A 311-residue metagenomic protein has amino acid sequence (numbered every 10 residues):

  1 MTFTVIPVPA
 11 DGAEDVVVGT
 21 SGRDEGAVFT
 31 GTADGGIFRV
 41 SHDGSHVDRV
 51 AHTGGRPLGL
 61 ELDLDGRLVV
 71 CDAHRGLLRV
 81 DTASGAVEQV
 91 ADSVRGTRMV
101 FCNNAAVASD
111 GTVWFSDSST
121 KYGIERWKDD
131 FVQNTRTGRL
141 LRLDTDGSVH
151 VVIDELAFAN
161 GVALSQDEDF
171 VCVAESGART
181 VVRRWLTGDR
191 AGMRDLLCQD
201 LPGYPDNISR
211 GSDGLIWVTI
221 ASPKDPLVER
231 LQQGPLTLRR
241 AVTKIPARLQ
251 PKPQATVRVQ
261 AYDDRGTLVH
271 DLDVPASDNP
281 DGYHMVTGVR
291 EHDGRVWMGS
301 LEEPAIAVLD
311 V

Functional and structural regions predicted by a protein language model:
M1-V311: Sequence-structural signature of mature extracellular/luminal beta-sheet repeat domains, prominently beta-propellers
